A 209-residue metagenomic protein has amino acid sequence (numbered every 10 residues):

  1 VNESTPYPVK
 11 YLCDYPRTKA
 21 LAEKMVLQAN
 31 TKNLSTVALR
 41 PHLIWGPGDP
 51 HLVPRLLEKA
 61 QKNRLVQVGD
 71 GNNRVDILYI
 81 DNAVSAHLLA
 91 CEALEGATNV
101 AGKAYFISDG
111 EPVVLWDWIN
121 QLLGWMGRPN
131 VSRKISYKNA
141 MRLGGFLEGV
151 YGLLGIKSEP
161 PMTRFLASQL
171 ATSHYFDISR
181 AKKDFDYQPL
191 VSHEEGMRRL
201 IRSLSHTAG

Functional and structural regions predicted by a protein language model:
V1-I44: Catalytic helix-loop patch of NAD(P)-dependent Rossmann-fold dehydrogenases
E3-P8, L57-V68, R128, I156-M162: A short C-terminal helix-loop "cap" of Rossmann-like NAD(P)-dependent dehydrogenase/epimerase domains
Y11-C13, H42-P50, D70-N82, D109-E111: Glycine-rich "substrate-gating" loop/helix at the edge of Rossmann-like oxidoreductase active sites
D14, T18-A22, D49, D76 (+2 more regions): Conserved donor sugar-nucleotide recognition element shared by glycan-biosynthetic enzymes
P16, A38, R74-I77, P112 (+2 more regions): Short aromatic/basic micro-patch
L57-V66, V75-R128: Alpha-helical substrate-binding/gating segment
L123-L170: Terminal hydrophobic/aromatic helix or amphipathic segment near a protein terminus
F176-D184, Q188-G209: Amphipathic terminal alpha-helices
